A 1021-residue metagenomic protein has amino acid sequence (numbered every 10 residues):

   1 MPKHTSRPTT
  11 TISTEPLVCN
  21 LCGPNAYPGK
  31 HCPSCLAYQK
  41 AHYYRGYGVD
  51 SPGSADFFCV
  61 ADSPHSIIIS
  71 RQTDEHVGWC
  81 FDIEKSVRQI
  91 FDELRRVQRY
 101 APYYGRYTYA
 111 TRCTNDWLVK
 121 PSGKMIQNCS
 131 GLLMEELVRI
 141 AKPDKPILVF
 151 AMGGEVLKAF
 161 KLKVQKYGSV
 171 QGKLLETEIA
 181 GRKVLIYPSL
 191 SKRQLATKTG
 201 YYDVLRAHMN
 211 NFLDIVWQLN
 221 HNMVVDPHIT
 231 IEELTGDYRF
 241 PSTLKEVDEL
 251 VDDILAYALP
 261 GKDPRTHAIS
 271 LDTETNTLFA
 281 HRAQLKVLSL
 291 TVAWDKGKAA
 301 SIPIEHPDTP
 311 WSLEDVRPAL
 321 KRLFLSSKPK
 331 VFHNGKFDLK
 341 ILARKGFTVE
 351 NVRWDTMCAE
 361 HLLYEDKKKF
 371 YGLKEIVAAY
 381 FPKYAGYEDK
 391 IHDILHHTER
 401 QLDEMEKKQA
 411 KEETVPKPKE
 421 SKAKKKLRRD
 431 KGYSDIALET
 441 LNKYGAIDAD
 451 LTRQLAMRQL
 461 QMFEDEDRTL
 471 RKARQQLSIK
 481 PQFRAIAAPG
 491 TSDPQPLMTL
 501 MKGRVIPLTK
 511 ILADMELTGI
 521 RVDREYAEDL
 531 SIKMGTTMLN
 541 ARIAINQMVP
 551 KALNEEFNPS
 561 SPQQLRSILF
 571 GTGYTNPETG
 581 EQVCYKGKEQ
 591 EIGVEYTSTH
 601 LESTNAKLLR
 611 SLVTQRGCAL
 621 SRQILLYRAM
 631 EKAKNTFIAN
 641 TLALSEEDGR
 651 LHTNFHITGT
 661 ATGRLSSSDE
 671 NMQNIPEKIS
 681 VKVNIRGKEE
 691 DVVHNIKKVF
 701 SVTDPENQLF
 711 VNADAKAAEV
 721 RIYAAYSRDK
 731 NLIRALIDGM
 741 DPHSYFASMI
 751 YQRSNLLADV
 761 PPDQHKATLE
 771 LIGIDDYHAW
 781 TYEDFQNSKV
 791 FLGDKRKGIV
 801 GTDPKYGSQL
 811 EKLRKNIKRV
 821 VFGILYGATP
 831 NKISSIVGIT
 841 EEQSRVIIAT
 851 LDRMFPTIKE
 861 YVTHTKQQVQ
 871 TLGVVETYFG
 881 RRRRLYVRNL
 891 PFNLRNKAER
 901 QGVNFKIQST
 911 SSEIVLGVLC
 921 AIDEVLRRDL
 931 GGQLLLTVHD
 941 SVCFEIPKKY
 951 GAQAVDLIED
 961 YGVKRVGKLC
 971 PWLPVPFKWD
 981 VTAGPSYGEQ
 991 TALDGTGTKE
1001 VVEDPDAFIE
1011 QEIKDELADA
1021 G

Functional and structural regions predicted by a protein language model:
P2-H221: A polyanion-binding, active-site-adjacent surface
G48-G53, F57-F58, S66-S70, E75-Q98 (+6 more regions): Conserved RNase H-like, two-metal-ion catalytic cores of nucleic-acid enzymes
V87-R95, K161-L174, R182, I186 (+3 more regions): Metal-dependent phosphoesterase core characteristic of DEDDh/y 3'-5' exonuclease domains
K145-L148, F324-K330, N554-E555, N707-V711: Short active-site oxyanion
Q218-H306, E350, A379-F381, Y387-E689 (+8 more regions): Conserved "right-hand" nucleotidyltransferase catalytic core of DNA-directed polymerases
E360-K368, P559-S560, R566-F570, I750 (+1 more regions): Short, conserved secondary-structure transition motifs
K417, K425-S434, L508-L517, T614 (+8 more regions): Conserved catalytic core of nucleic-acid polymerases
V955-V963: Short amphipathic alpha-helices in soluble, non-transmembrane regions that often serve as interface/regulatory elements
